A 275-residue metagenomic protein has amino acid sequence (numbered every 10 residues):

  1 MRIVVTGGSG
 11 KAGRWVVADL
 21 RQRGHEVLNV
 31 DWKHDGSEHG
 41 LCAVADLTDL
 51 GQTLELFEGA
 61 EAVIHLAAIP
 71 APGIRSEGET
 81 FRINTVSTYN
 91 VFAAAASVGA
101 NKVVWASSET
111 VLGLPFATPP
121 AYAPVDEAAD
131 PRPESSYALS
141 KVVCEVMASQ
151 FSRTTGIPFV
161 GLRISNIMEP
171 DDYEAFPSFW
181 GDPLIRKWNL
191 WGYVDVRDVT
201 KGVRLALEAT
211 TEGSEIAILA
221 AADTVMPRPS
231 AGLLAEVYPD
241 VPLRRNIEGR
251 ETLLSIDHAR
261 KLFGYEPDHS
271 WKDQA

Functional and structural regions predicted by a protein language model:
I3-R23: N-terminal Rossmann NAD(P)H-binding glycine-rich loop of SDR-like oxidoreductase domains
G36, A45-I83: NAD(P)H-binding glycine-rich loop region in Rossmannoid oxidoreductase-like domains and their noncatalytic homologs
V63, R75-V104: NAD(P)-cofactor binding segment of oxidoreductase domains
R82, T118-G156, I185: Catalytic helix-loop patch of NAD(P)-dependent Rossmann-fold dehydrogenases
T85-V91, S140-A148, V196-V199: Conserved catalytic Lys-bearing alpha helix of Rossmann-like short-chain dehydrogenase/reductases
N90-E134: Conserved Rossmann-fold NAD(P)-dependent oxidoreductase catalytic core, especially the SDR/UDP-sugar
I167-L184, N189-E215: Alpha-helical substrate-binding/gating segment
R197-A275: C-terminal substrate-binding subdomain of Rossmann-fold SDR/epimerase-dehydratase oxidoreductases
